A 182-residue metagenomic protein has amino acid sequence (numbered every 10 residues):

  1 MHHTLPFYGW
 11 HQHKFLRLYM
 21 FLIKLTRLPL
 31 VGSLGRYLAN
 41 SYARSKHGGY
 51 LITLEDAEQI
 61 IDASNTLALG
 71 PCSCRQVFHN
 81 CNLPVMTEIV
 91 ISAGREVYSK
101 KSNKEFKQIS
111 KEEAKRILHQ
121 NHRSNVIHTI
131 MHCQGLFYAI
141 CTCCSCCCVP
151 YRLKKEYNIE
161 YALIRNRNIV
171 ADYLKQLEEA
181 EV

Functional and structural regions predicted by a protein language model:
M1-V97: General detector of N-terminal leader/presequence modules that precede the first folded domain
T53-E55, V126-T129, K155: Glycine-rich, charged/polar anion/phosphate-binding loops that engage phosphate groups from diverse ligands
I61-P71, L118-I140, L174-L177: Immediate flanking context of iron-sulfur cluster ligation sites
L69-P84, F137-R152, E179-V182: Local cysteine-cluster metal-coordination motifs and their immediate loop/turn environment, predominantly Fe-S cluster
V77, M86, K107, K111-H132 (+1 more regions): Extended surface/linker regions that mediate inter-domain or inter-protein docking in multi-component redox
K100-Q108: Hydrophobic protein-protein interaction segments
M131-G135, E160-V182: Ferredoxin-like iron-sulfur electron-transfer modules
L153-E160: Short cysteine/histidine-rich zinc-coordinating motifs and their immediately flanking basic loops
